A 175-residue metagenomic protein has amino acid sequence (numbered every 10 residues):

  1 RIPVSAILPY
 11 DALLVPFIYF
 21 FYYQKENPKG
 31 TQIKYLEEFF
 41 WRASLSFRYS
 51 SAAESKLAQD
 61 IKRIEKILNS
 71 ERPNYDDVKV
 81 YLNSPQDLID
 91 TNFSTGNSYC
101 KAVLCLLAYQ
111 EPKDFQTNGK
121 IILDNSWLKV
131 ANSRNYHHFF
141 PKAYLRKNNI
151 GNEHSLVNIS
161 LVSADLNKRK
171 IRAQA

Functional and structural regions predicted by a protein language model:
R1-Y22: Polyanionic (Asp/Glu-rich) segments that form extended negatively charged tracts
I7-L14, G30, K34, V130 (+2 more regions): Conserved structured core elements
I18, E37, H137-F140, S160 (+1 more regions): Generic hydrophobic alpha-helical scaffold/packing signal
Y22-T31, E111-N118: Short helix-capping/linker segments at secondary-structure and domain boundaries
T31-S44: Short secondary-structure subsegments characteristic of cysteine-rich extracellular domains
L45-Y136, Y144: Intrinsically disordered, low-complexity N-proximal targeting/linker segments that flank membranes
R134, R146-R169: Short beta-strand-alpha-helix junction that forms the catalytic/metal-binding core of metal-dependent nuclease domains
R172-A175: Domain-exit/linker segments immediately C-terminal to small folded modules
